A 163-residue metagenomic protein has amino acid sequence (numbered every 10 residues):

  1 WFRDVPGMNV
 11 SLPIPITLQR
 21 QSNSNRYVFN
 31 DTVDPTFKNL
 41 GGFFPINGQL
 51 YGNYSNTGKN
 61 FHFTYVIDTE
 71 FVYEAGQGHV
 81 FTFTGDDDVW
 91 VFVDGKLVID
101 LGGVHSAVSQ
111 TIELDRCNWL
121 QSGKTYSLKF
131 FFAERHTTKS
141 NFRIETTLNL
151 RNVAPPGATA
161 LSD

Functional and structural regions predicted by a protein language model:
W1-D163: Acidic/polar, compositionally biased interaction segments
